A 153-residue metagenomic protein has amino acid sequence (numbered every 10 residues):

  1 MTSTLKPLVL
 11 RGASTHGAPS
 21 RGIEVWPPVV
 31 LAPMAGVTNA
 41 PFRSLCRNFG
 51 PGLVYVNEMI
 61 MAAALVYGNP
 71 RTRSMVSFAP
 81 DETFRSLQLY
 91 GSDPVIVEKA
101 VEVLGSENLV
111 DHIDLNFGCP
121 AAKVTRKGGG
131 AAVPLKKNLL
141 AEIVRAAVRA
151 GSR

Functional and structural regions predicted by a protein language model:
L5-P19, I23, M34-E107: Glycine-rich, positively charged N-terminal anion/phosphate-binding segment
V25-V29: Extreme N-terminal starter segment of soluble prokaryotic enzymes
V30, I96, A100, K136-L139 (+1 more regions): General structural feature for long, well-ordered alpha-helical segments within catalytic domains of soluble enzymes
N57, H112-A121: Non-cysteine beta-strand/loop elements that form the S-adenosyl-L-methionine
M61-A62, K127-L139: Conserved non-cysteine loop/helix-boundary elements of the Radical SAM core domain that shape
V76-F84, V133-R153: Alpha-helix-loop-beta-strand connector modules within alpha/beta enzyme cores
P120-A131, S152: Acidic/polar active-site rim loop that often engages polyanionic ligands
